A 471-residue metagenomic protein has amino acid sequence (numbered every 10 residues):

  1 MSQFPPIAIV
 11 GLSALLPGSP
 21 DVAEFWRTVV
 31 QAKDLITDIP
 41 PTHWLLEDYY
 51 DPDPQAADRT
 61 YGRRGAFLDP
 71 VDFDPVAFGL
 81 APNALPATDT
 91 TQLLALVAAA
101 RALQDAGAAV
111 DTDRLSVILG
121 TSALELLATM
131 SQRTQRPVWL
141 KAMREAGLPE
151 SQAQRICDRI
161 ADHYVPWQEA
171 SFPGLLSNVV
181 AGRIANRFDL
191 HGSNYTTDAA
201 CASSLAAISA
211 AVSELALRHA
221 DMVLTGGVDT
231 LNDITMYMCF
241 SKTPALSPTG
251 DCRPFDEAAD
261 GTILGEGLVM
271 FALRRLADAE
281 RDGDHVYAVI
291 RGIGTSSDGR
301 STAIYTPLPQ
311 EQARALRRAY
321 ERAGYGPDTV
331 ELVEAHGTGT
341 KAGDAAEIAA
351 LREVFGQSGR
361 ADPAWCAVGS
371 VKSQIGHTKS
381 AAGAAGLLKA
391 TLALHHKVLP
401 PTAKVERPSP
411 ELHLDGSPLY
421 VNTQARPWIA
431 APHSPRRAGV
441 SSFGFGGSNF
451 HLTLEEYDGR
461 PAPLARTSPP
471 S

Functional and structural regions predicted by a protein language model:
S2-R466, P470-S471: Condensing-enzyme catalytic core of the thiolase-fold
